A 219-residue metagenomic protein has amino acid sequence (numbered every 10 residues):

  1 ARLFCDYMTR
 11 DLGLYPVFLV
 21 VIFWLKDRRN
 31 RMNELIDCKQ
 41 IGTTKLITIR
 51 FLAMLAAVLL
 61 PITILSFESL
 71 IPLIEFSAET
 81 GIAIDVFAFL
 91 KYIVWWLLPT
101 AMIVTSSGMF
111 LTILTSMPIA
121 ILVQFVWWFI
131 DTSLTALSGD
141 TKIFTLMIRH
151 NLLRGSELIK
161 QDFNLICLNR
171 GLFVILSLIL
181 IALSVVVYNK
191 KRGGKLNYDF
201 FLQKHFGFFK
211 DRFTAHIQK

Functional and structural regions predicted by a protein language model:
A1, V123-K219: Terminal transmembrane helical anchor/hairpin motif
A1-F18, F23, T48-M117: Secretory targeting signals
V20-K39: Transmembrane helix boundary and interhelical loop/hinge segments in multi-pass membrane proteins
D27, K39, F67-E79, I113-P118 (+5 more regions): Membrane-interface elements of multi-pass transporters and channels
R31-M32, S106, L122: Transmembrane alpha-helix boundary/hinge residues in polytopic small-molecule transporters
T43-T44: Alpha-helix N-cap/start motif
L90-W95, I121-V123, R170-G171: Hydrophobic alpha-helical transmembrane segments
